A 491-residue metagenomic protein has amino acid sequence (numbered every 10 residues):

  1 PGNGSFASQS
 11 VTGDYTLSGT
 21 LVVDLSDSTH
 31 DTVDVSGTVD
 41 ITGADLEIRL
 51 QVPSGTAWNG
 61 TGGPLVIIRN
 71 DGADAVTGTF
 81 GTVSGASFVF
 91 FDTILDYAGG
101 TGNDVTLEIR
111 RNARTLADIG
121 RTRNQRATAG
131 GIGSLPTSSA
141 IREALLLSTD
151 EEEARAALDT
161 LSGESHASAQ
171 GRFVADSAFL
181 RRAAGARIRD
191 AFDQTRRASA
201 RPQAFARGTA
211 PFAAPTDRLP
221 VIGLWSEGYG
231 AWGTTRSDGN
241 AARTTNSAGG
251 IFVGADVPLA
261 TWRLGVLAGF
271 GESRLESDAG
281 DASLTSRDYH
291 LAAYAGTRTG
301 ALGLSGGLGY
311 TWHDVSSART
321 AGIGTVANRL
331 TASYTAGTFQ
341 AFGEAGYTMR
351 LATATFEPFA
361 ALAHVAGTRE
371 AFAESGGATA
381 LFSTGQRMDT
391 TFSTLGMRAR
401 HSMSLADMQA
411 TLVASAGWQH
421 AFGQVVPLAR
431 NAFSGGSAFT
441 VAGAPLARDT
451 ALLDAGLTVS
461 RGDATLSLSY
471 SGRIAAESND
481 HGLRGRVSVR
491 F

Functional and structural regions predicted by a protein language model:
P1-G72, R111, S393: Extracellular beta-strand/loop-rich repeat segments of large surface/secreted proteins
Y15-T16, D40, N59, G99 (+3 more regions): Extracellular/periplasmic catalytic domains that process cell-envelope and extracellular macromolecules
T20, E47-Q170: Extracellular/surface-exposed low-complexity segments
L21, V39, L65-R69, L107 (+6 more regions): Residue-level detector of buried hydrophobic side-chain packing in well-ordered secondary-structure elements
T29-D31, G55-N59, A352-A354, A406 (+1 more regions): Short glycine/serine/proline-enriched coil/turn segments at secondary-structure junctions
I141-T355, G456, S460, T465-R490: Outer membrane beta-barrel translocator domains of Type V secretion systems
F339, A366, S375-F491: Outer membrane beta-barrel transmembrane domains
E344, E357-A363, L395: Outer-membrane beta-barrel porins/channels
